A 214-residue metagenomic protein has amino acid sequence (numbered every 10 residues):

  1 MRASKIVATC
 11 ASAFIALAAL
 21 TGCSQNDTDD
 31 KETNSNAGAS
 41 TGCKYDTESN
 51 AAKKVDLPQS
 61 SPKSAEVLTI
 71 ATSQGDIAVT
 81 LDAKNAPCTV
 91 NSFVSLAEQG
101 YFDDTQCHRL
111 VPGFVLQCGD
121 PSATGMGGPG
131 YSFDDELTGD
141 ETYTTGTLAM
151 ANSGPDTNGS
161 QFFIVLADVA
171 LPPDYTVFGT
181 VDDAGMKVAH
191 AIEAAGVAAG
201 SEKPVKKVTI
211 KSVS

Functional and structural regions predicted by a protein language model:
R2-S214: Cyclophilin-like peptidyl-prolyl cis-trans isomerases
